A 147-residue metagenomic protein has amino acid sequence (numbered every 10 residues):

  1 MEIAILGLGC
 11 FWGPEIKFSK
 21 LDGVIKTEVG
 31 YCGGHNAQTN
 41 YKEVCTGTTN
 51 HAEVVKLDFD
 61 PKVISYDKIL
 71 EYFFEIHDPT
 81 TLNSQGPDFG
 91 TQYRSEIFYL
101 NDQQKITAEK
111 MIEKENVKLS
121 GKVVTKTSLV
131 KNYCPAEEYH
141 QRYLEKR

Functional and structural regions predicted by a protein language model:
M1-R147: Flexible coil/turn and secondary-structure edge motifs
